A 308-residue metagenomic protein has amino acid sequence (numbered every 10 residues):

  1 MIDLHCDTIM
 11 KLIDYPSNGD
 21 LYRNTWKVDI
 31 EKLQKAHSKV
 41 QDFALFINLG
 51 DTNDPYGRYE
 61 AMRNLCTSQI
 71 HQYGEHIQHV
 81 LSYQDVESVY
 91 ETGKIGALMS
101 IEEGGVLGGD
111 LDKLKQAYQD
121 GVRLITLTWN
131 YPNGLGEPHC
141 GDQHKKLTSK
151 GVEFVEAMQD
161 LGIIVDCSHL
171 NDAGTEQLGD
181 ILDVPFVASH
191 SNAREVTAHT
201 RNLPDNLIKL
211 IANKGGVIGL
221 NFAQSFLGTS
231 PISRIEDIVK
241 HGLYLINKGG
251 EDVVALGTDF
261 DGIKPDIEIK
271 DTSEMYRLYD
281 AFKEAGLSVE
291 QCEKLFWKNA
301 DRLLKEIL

Functional and structural regions predicted by a protein language model:
M1-L220, S225, L243-I246, V253 (+2 more regions): Extended, charged catalytic domains and RNA/DNA-binding interfaces, predominantly in divalent-metal-using enzymes
F46-N48, G262, F296-R302: A short, acidic, flexible beta-alpha connecting loop/helix-capping segment that sits on the rim of active
A198-N202, N206, T229-E236, Q291: A short glycine-/small-residue-rich loop at the edge of a beta-strand within enzyme catalytic domains
F222, G249-T272: Short acidic/histidine-rich active-site segments
G228-R234, K264-I269: Short, glycine/charged-rich beta-strand-loop motifs at protein surfaces that mediate ligand recognition and catalysis
S233-E251: Active-site/ligand-binding-proximal alpha/beta "capping" segment
K270-L308: Mid-to-C-terminal alpha-helical segments outside catalytic/metal-binding sites
